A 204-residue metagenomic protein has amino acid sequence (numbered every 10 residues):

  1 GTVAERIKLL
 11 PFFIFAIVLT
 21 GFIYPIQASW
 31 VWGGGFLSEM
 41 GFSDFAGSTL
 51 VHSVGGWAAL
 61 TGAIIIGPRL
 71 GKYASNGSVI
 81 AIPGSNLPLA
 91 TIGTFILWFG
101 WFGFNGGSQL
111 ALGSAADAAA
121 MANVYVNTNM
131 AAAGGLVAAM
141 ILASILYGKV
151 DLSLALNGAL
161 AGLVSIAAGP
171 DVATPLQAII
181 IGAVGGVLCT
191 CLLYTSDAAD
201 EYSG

Functional and structural regions predicted by a protein language model:
G1-T2, T20-S29, G56-L60, I64 (+8 more regions): Transmembrane alpha-helical segments of multi-pass membrane transport proteins and ion-pumping complexes
K8-A16, V150-A159: Cytoplasmic-side transmembrane-helix entry/capping segments in multi-pass membrane proteins
S29-G47, G77, A111-A120: Inter-helical loop and helix-membrane interface segments of multi-pass membrane transporters/permeases
I65-S85: Alpha-helical transmembrane bundle and helix-membrane interface signal in multi-pass integral membrane proteins
V79-I92, D117-N127, Y147-L152, V172: Membrane-water interface at loop-to-transmembrane-helix junctions
S114, A167-L176: Helix-coil boundary and interhelical linker segments in multi-pass alpha-helical membrane proteins
A122-A132, Q177-G182: Structural signature of hydrophobic alpha-helical transmembrane segments
Y194-G204: Single conserved hydrophobic/aromatic residue that forms the stacking wall/gate of nucleotide- or nucleobase-binding
